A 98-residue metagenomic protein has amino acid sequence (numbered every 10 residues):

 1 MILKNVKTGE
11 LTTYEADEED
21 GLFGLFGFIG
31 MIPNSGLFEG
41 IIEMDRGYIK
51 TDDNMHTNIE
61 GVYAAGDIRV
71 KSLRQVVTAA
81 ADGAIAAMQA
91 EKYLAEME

Functional and structural regions predicted by a protein language model:
M1, V6, R74, E96-E98: Short secondary-structure transition/capping segments
M1-E18: Conserved beta-strand-loop-beta-strand element in the redox core of flavoprotein oxidoreductases
T8, T12-T13, T51, T57 (+1 more regions): Residue-identity detector for threonine
G24-L73, D82, K92: FAD-site-proximal beta/loop scaffold in flavoenzymes
T78-E98: Internal hydrophobic alpha-helix adjacent to the cofactor/substrate pocket in enzyme cavities
